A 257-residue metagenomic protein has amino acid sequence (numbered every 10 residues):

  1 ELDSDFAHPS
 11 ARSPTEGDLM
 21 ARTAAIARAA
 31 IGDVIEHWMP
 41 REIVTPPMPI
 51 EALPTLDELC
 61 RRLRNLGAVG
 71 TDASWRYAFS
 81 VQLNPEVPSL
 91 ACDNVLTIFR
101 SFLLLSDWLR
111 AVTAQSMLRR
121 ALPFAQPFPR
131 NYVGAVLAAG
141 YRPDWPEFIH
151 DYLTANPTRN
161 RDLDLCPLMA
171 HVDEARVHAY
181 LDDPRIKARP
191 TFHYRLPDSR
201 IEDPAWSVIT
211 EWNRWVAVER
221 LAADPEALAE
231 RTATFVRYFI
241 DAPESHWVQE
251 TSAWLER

Functional and structural regions predicted by a protein language model:
E1-R41, P47-E58, N65, L90 (+2 more regions): C-terminal accessory/tail domains of diverse enzymes
N65-S74: Active-site palm subdomain of RNA-directed nucleic acid polymerases
W75-Q82: Short, conserved phosphate-binding/catalytic loop or strand-edge motifs used in phosphoryl-/nucleotidyl-transfer
Q82-N84, H193: Structured core elements
E86-P88: Catalytic palm subdomain of template-directed nucleic-acid polymerases, centered on the conserved carboxylate motif
